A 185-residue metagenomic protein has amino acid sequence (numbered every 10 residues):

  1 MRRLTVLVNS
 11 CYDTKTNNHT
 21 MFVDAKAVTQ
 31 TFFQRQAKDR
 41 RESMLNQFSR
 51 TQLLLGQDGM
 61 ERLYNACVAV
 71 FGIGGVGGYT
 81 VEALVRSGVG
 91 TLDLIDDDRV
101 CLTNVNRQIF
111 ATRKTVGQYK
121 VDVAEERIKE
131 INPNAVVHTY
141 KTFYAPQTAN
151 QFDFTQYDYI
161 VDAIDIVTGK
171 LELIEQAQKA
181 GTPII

Functional and structural regions predicted by a protein language model:
M21-A69: N-terminal charged helix/coil linker that caps or initiates catalytic domains
F22-V23, V28-T29, F33-D39, T139 (+2 more regions): E1/E1-like adenylate-forming module used to activate ubiquitin-like modifiers and sulfur-carrier proteins
F71-G72, I95: Conserved N-terminal Rossmann-fold NAD(P)-binding element of oxidoreductases
V76: Hydrophobic/small residue at the entry helix of a nucleotide-binding pocket
Y79-V85: N-terminal Rossmann-like FAD-binding beta1-loop-alpha1 element of flavoenzymes
R86-T91: Conserved S-adenosyl-L-methionine
L94-N132: Glycine-rich phosphate-binding loop and adjoining beta1-alpha1-beta2 segment of Rossmann-like nucleotide-binding folds
